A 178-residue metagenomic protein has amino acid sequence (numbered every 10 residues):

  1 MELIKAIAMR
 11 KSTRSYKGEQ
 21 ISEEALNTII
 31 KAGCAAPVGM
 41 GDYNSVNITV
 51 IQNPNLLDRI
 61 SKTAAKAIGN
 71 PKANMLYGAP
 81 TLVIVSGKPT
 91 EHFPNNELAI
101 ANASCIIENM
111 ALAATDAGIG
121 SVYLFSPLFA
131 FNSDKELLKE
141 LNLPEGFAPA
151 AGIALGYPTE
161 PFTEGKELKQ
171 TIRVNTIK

Functional and structural regions predicted by a protein language model:
M1-A79, K178: N-terminal amphipathic, basic helical "cap/leader" segment at the start of enzyme domains
A6-S12, S22-A25, L143, F147-K178: C-terminal helix-cap and adjacent tail motif
G33, E91-L137: Small-aliphatic-rich amphipathic alpha-helix that forms the alpha element of a beta-alpha
N53-D58, P89-E91, T159: Short, charged/polar surface micro-motifs in flexible loops or helix N-caps
K66-A103: Helix-adjacent hinge/juxtasegments
P80-V83, G120-V122, A151: Structural motif
G87, S126-P127, Y157: Short secondary-structure boundary segments
